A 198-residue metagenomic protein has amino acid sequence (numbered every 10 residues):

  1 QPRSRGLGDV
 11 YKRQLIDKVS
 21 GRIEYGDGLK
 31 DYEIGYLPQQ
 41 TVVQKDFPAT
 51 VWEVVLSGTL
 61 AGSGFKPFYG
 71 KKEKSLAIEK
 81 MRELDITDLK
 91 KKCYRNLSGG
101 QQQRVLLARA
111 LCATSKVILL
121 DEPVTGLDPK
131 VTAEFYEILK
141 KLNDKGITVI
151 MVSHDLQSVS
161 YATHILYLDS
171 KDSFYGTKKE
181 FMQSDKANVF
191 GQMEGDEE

Functional and structural regions predicted by a protein language model:
Q1-Y11: Single conserved hydrophobic/aromatic residue that forms the stacking wall/gate of nucleotide- or nucleobase-binding
K71-L89: Conserved ABC ATPase "signature" region
C93-L97, Q101: Conserved ABC ATPase signature
I118-E122: Catalytic Walker B motif of ABC-type/P-loop ATPase nucleotide-binding domains
P129-V131: Helix N-cap at the start of a conserved alpha-helix in ABC-type nucleotide-binding domains
S153-H154: H-loop/switch region of ABC-family ATPase nucleotide-binding domains
A162-T177: H-loop (His-switch) and adjacent beta-strand-loop-beta switch element of ABC-type ATPase nucleotide-binding domains
